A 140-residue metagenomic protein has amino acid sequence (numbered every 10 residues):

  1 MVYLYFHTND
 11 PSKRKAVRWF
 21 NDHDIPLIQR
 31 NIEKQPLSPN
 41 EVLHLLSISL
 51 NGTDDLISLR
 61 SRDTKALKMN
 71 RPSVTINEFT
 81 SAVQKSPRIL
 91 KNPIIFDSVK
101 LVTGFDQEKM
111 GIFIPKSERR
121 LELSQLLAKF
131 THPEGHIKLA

Functional and structural regions predicted by a protein language model:
M1-H23, L27-I32: Local sequence-structure signature of Cys/Sec-based thiol-disulfide redox active-site neighborhoods
H7-S12, N40-V42, I48: Accessory recognition modules or surfaces
T8-N9, E33-K34, P87, V99: Structured beta->alpha junctions
K15, E41, L59, E78: Short Gly/charged-rich anion-binding patches and loops
L27-P39, S58: Thiol-based oxidoreductase modules, predominantly thioredoxin-like and allied folds used for disulfide exchange
H44-M69: Short, structured active-site "lid" loops
S61-I94: Mid-chain, well-packed structural core segment of small domains
Q84-A140: Non-globular targeting/processing and membrane-anchoring segments
